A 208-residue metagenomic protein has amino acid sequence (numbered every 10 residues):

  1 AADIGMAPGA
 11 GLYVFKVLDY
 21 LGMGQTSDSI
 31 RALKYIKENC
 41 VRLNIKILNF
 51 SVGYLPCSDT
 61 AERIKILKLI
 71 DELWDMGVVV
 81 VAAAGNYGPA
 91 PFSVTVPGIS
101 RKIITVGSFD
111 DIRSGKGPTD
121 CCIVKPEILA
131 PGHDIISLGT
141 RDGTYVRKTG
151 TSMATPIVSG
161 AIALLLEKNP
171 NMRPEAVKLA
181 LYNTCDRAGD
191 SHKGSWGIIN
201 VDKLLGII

Functional and structural regions predicted by a protein language model:
A1, K34-Y35, S159-E167, N183 (+1 more regions): Short glycine/serine- and small hydrophobic-enriched flexible loop segments
A1-S27, L43-K46, I99-K102, P118-K125 (+1 more regions): Subtilisin-like serine protease catalytic core
D3, C40, V52, P56 (+11 more regions): Sec/Tat-exported extracytoplasmic proteins
G11-K16, N44-S51, W74, V79-A83 (+5 more regions): Structural recognition of the beta-strand scaffold that forms the well-ordered cores of secreted hydrolase catalytic
V17-S100, C122, T140-T155, K193: Substrate-binding/access-modulating region of protease and related hydrolase catalytic domains
S29-A32, I66-L69, P131, A154 (+3 more regions): Stable alpha-helical elements in mature extracytoplasmic
I45-N49, E167-I208: C-terminal subdomain of the subtilisin-like protease fold in secreted/lumenal serine endopeptidases
G98-E167, N171: Extracellular S/T/G-rich loop segment that most often corresponds to the catalytic His/Ser-adjacent loop
